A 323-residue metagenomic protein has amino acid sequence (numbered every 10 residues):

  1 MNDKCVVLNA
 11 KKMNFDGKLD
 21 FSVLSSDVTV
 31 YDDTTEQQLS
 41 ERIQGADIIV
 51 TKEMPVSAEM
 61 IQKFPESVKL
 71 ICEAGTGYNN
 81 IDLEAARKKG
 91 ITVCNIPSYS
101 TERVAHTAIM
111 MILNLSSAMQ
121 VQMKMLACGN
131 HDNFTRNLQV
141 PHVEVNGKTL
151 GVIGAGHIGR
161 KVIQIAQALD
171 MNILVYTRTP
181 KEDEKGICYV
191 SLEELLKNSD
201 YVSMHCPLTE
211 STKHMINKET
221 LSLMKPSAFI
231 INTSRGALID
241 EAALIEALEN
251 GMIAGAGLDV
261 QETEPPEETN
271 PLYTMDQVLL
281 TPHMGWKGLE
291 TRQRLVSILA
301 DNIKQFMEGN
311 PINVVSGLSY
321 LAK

Functional and structural regions predicted by a protein language model:
M1-I48, L174, M307, A322-K323: N-terminal glycine-/charge-rich "phosphate-binding" loop or analogous flexible N-terminal tail
V23-L24, L138-P226: Rossmann-like dinucleotide/phosphate-binding beta-alpha-beta segment
D32, A74-G75, I91-E102, T177 (+1 more regions): Short beta->alpha connector loops at strand-helix junctions that form conserved, small/polar/Pro-enriched
M54, T76, D200, C206-L208 (+1 more regions): Short glycine-/small-residue-rich Rossmann-like dinucleotide-binding loops
P55-V68, S211-F229: Rossmann-fold NAD(P) dinucleotide-binding segment
K89, V93-C94, K218, S227-K323: Rossmann-like dinucleotide-binding domain for NAD(H)/NADP(H)
P97-T149, V315: Phosphate-binding beta-alpha-beta segment of Rossmann-like dinucleotide-binding domains, i.e., the NAD(P)
